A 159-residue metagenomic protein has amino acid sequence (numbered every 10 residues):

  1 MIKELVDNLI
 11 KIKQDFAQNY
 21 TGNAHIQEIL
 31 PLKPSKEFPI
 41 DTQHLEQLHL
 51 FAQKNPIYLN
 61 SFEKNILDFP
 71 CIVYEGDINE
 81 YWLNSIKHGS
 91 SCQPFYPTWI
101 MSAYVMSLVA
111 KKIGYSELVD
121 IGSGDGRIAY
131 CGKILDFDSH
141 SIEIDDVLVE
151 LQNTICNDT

Functional and structural regions predicted by a protein language model:
I2-I113: S-adenosyl-L-methionine
A110, L135-D136, C156: Active-site catalytic pocket residues across diverse enzymes, especially alpha/beta-hydrolases
G114-G124: Conserved class I S-adenosyl-L-methionine
G124-I128, D146-V149: Short, catalytically relevant binding-site loops at active-site mouths
D125-F137: Conserved SAM-binding loop of SAM-dependent methyltransferases across substrates and taxa, primarily the Class I
D138-E143: Conserved SAM-binding motif I beta-strand of class I
D145, V149-T159: S-adenosyl-L-methionine
